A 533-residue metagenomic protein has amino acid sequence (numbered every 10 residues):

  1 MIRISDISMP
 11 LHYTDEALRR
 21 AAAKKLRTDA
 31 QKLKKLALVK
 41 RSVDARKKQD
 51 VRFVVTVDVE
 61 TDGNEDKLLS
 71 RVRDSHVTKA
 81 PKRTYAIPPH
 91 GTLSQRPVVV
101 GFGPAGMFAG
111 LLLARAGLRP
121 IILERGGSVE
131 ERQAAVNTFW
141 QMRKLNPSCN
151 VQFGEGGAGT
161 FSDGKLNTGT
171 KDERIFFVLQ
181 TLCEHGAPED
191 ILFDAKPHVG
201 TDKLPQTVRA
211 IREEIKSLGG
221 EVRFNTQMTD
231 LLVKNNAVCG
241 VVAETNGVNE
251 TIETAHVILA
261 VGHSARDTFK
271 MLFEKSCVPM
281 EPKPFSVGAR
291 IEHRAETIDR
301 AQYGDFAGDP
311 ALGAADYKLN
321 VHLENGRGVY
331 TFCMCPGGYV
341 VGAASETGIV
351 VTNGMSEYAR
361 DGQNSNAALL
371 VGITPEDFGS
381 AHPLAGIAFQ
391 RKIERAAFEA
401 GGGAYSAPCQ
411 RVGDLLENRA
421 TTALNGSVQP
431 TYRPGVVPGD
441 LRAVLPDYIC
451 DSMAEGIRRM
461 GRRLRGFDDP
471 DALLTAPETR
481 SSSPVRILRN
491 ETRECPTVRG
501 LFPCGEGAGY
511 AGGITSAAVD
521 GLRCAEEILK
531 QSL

Functional and structural regions predicted by a protein language model:
M1-V51, V57-F161, K165-L533: Residues forming the flavin
